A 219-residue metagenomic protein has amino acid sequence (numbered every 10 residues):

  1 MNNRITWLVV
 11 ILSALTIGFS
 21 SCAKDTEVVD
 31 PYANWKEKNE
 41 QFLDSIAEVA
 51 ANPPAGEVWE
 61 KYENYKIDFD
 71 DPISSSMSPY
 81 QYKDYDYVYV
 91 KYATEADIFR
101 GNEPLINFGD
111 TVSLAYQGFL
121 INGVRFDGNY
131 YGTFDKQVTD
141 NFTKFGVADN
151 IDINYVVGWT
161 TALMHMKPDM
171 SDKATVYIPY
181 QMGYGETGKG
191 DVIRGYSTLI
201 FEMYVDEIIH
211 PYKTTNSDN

Functional and structural regions predicted by a protein language model:
N2-I5, C22-N219: Cross-family detector of peptidyl-prolyl cis-trans isomerase
T6-T16: Sec-dependent N-terminal signal peptides
I17-S21: C-terminal motif of bacterial Sec signal peptides marking the signal peptidase cleavage site
